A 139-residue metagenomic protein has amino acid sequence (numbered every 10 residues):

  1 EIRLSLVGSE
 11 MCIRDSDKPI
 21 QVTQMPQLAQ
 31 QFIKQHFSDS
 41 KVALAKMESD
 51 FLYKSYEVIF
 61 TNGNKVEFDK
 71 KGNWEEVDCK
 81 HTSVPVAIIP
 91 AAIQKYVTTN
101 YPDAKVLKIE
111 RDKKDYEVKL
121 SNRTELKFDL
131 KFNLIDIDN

Functional and structural regions predicted by a protein language model:
E1-I13: Single conserved hydrophobic/aromatic residue that forms the stacking wall/gate of nucleotide- or nucleobase-binding
S16-N139: Interaction-mediating elements
